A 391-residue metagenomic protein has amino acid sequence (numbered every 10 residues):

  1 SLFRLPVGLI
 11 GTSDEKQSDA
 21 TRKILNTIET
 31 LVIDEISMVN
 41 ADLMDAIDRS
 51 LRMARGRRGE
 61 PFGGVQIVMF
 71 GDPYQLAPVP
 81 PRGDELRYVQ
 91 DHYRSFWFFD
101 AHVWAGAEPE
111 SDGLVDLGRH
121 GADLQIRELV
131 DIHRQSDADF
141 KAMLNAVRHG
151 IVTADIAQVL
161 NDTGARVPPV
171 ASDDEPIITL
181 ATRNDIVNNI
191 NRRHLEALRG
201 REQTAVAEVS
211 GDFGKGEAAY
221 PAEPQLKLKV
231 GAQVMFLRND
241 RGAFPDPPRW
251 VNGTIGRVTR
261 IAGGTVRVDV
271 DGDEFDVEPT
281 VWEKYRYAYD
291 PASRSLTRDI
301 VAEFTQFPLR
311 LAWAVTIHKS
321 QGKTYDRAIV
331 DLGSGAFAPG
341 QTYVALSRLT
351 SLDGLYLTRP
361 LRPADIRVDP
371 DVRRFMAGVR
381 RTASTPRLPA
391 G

Functional and structural regions predicted by a protein language model:
S1-G391: Conserved ATP-binding/catalytic motifs of P-loop helicase motor domains
